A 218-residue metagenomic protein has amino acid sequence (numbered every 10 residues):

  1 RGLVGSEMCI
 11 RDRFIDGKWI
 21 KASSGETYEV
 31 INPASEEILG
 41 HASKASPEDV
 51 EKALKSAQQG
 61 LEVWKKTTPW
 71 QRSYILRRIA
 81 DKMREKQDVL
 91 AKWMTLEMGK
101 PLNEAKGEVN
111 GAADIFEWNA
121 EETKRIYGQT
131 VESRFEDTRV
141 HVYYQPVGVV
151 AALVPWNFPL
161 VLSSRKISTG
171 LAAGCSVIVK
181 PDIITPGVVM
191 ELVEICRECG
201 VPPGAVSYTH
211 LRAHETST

Functional and structural regions predicted by a protein language model:
R1, R13, K21, T95 (+6 more regions): Short glycine- and Lys/Arg-enriched binding-loop motifs that mark or flank ligand-binding interfaces
L3-D12, T209-T216: Conserved small/polar residues in nucleotide/adenosyl-binding loops
S6-E7, R11-H41, Y74, R78 (+1 more regions): Terminal low-complexity tails and localization/encapsulation signals of metabolic enzymes
E29-N32, H41-K52, G200-S207: Histidine- and aromatic-rich ligand-binding microenvironments
E37-Y127, D137: Glycine-rich loop-to-alpha-helix module at the N-terminal edge of alpha/beta enzyme cores
P69-R72, K180, E215: Short, cationic motifs built from Arg/Lys/His that form the positively charged side of catalytic pockets
G128-R212: Rossmann-like NAD(P) dinucleotide-binding subdomain of oxidoreductase/dehydrogenase enzymes
